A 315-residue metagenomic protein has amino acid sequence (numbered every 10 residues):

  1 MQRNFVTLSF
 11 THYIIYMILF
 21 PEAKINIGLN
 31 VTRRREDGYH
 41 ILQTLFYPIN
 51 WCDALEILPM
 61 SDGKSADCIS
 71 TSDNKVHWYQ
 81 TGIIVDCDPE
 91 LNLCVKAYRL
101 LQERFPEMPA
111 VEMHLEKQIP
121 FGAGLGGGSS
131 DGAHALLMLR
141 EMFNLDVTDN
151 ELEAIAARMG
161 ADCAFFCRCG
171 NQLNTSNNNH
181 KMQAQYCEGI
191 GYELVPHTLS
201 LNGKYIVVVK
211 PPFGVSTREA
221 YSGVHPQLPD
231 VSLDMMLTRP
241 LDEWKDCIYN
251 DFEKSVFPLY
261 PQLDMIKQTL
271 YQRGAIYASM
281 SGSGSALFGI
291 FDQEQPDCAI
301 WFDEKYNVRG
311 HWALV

Functional and structural regions predicted by a protein language model:
M1-Y16, A184: N-terminal amphipathic/basic-hydrophobic helices that include classical n-h-c signal peptides and signal-anchor
Y16-A123, R140-N150, T175-N177, K210: ATP-binding N-lobe of GHMP and related small-molecule kinases
I18-P21, N26-T44, L145-I276, I290-V315: ATP-dependent small-molecule kinase catalytic core of the GHMP/sugar-kinase superfamily and closely related
I27, L55-I57, C94, G128 (+4 more regions): Residue-level signal for inorganic ion chemistry
L91-V95, A133, D264: Short, well-ordered alpha-helical segments
R99, H134-R140, A154-A157, A164: A broadly conserved amphipathic alpha-helix scaffold signal in soluble, globular proteins
H114-F143, A161, I276-F288: Glycine/serine-rich anion-binding loops at beta->alpha junctions that coordinate negatively charged ligand groups
